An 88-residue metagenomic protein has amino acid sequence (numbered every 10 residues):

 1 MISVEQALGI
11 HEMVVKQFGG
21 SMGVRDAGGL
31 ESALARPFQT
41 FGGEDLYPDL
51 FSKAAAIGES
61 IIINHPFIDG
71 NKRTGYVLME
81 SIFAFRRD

Functional and structural regions predicted by a protein language model:
M1-D88: FIC/Doc superfamily catalytic core
